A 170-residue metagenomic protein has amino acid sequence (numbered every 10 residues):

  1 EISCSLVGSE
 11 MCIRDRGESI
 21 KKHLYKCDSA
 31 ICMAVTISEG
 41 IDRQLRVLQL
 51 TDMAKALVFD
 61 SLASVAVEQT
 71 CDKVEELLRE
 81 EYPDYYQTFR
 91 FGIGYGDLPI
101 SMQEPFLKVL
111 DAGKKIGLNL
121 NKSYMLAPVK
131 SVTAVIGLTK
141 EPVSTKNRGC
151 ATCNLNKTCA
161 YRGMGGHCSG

Functional and structural regions predicted by a protein language model:
E1-G8, C12: Single conserved hydrophobic/aromatic residue that forms the stacking wall/gate of nucleotide- or nucleobase-binding
I2, Q44, G149: Glycine-rich, flexible loop/turn motifs
R14-L24: Active-site cofactor/substrate anionic-group-binding motifs, chiefly glycine- and Lys/Arg-rich phosphate-binding loops
I20, I41-L45, L78, Q103-F106 (+1 more regions): Generic structural signal of hydrophobic/aromatic residues within well-ordered alpha-helices of folded domains
L24-G92: Conserved mixed alpha/beta catalytic, RNA-binding, or beta-rich assembly cores of soluble enzyme, regulatory
Y85-A160: Short terminal or interdomain "cap/linker" segment that borders an active site or interface and mediates
R162-G170: Short cysteine/histidine-rich zinc-coordinating motifs and their immediately flanking basic loops
